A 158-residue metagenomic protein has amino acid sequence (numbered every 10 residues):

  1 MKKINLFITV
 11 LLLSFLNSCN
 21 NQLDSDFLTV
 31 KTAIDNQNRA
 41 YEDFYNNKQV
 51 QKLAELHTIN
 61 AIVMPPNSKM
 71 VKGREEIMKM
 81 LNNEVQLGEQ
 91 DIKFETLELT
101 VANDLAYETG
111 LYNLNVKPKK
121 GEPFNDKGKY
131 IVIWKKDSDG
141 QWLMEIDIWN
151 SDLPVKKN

Functional and structural regions predicted by a protein language model:
M1-L28: Bacterial Sec-dependent N-terminal signal peptides
C19-Q51, E55-I59, K156-N158: Short, low-complexity N-terminal intrinsically disordered segments enriched in polar/charged residues
N36, D43, N47, Q51 (+4 more regions): Surface-exposed, polar/charged faces of alpha-helical domains in mature secreted/periplasmic/lumenal proteins
Y41, K52-A54, A61, G73 (+3 more regions): Hydrophobic pocket/interface hotspot
I62-K72, N83-L87: A short gly/proline-enriched turn/hairpin at secondary-structure junctions
N82-K120: Surface-exposed, charged secondary-structure patches
K127-L153: Short beta-strand edge/turn micro-motifs at domain boundaries
